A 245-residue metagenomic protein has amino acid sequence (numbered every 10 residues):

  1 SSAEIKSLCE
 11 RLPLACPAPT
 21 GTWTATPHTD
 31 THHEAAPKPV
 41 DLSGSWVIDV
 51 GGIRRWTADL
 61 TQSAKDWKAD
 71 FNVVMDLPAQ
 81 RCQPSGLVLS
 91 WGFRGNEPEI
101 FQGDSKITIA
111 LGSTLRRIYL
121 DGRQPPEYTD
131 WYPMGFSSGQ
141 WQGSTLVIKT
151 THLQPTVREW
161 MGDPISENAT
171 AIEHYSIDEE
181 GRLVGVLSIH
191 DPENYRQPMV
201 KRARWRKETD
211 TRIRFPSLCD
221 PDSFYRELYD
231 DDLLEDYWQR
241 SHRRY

Functional and structural regions predicted by a protein language model:
S1-Y245: PEST-like low-complexity, intrinsically disordered acidic/proline/serine-rich tracts that flank trafficking/processing
